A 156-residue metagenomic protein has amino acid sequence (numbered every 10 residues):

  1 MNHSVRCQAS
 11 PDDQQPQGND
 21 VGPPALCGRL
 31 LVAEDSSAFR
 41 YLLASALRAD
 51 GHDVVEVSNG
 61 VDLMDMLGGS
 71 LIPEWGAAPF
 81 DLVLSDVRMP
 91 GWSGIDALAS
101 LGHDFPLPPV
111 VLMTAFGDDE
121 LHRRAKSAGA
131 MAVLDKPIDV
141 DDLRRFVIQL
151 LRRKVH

Functional and structural regions predicted by a protein language model:
M1-L31, S37-A44, D50, G68-A77 (+1 more regions): Non-catalytic signal-transmission and effector/linker regions of two-component phosphorelay proteins
E56-L82: Acidic, metal-coordinating helix/loop segments flanking the phosphotransfer/catalytic sites of two-component signaling
N59, P90-D96: Acidic catalytic/metal-coordinating carboxylates
V83, V87-R88: The short loop immediately C-terminal to the conserved phospho-acceptor aspartate in CheY-like receiver
I95-L107: Short amphipathic alpha-helix used as the core "switch/output" element in two-component signaling
D96, G117-A132, R145: Alpha4 helix (beta4-alpha4-beta5 surface) of REC/receiver domains from two-component response regulators
K136: A Lys-centered signature of the CheY-like receiver
